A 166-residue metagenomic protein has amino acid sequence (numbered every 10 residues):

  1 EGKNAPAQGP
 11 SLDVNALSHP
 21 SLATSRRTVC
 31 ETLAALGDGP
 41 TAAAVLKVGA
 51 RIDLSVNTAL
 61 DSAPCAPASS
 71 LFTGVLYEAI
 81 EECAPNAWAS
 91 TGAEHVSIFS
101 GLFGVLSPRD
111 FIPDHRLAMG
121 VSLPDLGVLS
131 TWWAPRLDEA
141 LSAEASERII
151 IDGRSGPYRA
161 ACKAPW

Functional and structural regions predicted by a protein language model:
E1-L117: Near-N-terminal "mature-domain entry" segment
C83-W166: Internal, well-folded beta-alpha domain core
